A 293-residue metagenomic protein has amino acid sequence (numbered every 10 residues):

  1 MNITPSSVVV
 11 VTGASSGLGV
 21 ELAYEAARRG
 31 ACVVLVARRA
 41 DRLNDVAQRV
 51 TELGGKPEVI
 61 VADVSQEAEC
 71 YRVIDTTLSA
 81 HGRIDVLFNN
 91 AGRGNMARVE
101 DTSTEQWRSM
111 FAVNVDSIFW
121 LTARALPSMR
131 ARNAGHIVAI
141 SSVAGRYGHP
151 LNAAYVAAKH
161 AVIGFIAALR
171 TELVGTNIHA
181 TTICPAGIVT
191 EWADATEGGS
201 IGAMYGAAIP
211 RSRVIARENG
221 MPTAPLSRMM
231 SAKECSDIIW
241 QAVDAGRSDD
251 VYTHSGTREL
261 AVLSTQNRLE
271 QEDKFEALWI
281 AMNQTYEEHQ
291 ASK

Functional and structural regions predicted by a protein language model:
S15-S16: Conserved glycine-rich cofactor-binding loop
R29-N44: Conserved glycine-rich Rossmann-like NAD(P)H-binding loop of the short-chain dehydrogenase/reductase
V61-R72, T104: The beta1-alpha1 cofactor-binding region of Rossmann-like NAD(H)/NADP(H)-dependent oxidoreductases
C70, R98-V99, Q106-R108: Substrate-binding pocket helix/loop in short-chain dehydrogenase/reductase
T122, A158: Active-site helix of classical SDR
S142: Residue(s) in the substrate-gating loop at a strand-loop-helix junction that position the organic substrate next
T171, G175-H254: SDR active-site lid
